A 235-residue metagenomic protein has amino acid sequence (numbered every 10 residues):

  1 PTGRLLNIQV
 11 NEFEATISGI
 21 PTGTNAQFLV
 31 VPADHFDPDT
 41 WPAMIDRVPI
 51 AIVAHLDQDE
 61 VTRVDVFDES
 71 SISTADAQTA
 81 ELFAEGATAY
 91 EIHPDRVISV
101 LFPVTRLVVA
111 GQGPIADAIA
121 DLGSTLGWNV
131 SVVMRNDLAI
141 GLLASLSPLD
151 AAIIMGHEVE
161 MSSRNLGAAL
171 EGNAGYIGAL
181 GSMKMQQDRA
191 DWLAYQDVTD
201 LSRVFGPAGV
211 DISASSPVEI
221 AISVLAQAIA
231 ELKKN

Functional and structural regions predicted by a protein language model:
P1-N136, L143-S147, Q227-N235: Segments forming oxygen-rich coordination pockets for charged ligands
G113-P114, V159-E160, K184: Residue-level detector of alpha-helix initiation sites
L138-I140, M183-D188, D211: Short gly/pro/ser/thr-enriched loop/turn and capping motifs at secondary-structure boundaries
S145-E160: Rossmann-like NAD(P)-binding element
E160-M161, G167: Cytosolic regulatory regions of ion transport systems
A168-W192: ADP-ribose/adenylate-binding Rossmann-like module
D200-A230: Active-site capping/gating segments
